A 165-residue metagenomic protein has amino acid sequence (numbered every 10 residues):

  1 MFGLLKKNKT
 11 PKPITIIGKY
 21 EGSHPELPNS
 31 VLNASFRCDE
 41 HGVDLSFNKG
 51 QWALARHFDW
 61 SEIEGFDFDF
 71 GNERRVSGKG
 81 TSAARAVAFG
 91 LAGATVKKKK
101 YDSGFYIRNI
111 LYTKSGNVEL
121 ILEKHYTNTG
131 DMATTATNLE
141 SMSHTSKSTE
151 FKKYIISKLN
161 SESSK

Functional and structural regions predicted by a protein language model:
M1-H57, E162-S163: Anionic N-terminal interaction surfaces
F2-K9, F66-K165: Acidic, Ser/Thr- and proline-rich intrinsically disordered linker/docking segments of eukaryotic scaffolds
G18, R56-F58, L120-Y126: Generic detection of short hydrophobic beta-strand segments and adjacent strand-loop junctions
V43, H57-R74: Phosphoinositide-dependent membrane-docking surfaces
S46, W60, S146-T149: Bulky hydrophobic/aromatic packing residues
